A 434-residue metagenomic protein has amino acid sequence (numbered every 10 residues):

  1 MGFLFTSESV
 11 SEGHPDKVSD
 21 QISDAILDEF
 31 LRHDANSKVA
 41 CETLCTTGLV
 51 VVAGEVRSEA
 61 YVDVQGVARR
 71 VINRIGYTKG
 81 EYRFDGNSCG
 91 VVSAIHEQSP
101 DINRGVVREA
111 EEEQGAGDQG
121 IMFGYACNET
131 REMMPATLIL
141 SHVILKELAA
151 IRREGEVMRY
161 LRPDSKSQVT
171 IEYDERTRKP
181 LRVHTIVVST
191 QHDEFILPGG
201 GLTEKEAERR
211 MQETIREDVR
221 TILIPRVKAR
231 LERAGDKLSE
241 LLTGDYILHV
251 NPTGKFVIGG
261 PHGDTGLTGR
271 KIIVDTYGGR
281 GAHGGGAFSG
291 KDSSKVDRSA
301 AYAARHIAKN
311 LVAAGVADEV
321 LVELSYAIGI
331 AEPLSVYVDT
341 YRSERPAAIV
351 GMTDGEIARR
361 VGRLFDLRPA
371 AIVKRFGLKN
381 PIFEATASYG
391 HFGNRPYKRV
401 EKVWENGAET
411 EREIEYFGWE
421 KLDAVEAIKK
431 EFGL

Functional and structural regions predicted by a protein language model:
M1-A40, V425, E431: N-terminal, positively charged regions that mediate nucleic acid binding
T6, G66, N73-Y77, E81-I258 (+2 more regions): Glycine-rich, mobile lid/loop segments that gate access to catalytic sites or pores
E8-V10, H14-S19, Q114-R131, F256-A282 (+2 more regions): Conserved phosphate/anionic-ligand binding catalytic regions in large, soluble enzymes, centered on
E12-L31, E129-A149, K291-G315: Alpha-helical support elements that line or immediately flank enzyme active sites and cofactor-binding pockets
S37-C41, S165-I171, Y246-V250, V316-A327: A short glycine-rich, hydrophobically flanked beta-strand micro-motif that places a catalytic Asp/Glu for divalent metal
V39-S58, I328-E332: Short, charge-patterned binding micro-sites
T46, A317-E319, Y326-L434: Internal helix-turn-beta structural module
R270-I272, Y277-L321, E332-D339: C-terminal catalytic subdomain
